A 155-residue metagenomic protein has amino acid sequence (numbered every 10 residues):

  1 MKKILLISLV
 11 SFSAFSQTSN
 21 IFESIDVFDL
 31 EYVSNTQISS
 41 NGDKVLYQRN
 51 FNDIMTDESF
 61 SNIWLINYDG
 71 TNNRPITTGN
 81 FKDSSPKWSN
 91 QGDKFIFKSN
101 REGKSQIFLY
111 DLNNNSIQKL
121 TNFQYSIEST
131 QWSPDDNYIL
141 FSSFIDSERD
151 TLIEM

Functional and structural regions predicted by a protein language model:
K3-S16: Sec-dependent N-terminal signal peptides
S8-S11, N113, T151-E154: N-terminal non-cleavable signal-anchor helices
Q17-Y32, I66-K82, S89, S99 (+1 more regions): Multi-bladed beta-propeller domains
L30-Y32, R49-N62, T77-D83, K98-F108 (+2 more regions): A flexible loop/linker signature enriched in serine peptidases of the S9 family
Q37-P75: N-terminal, post-signal-peptide region of Sec/Tat-exported proteins
G42-L46, G92-I96, D136-L140: Hydrophobic beta-strand positions that form the internal "hydrophobic ladder" of WD40/Gbeta-like beta-propeller blades
